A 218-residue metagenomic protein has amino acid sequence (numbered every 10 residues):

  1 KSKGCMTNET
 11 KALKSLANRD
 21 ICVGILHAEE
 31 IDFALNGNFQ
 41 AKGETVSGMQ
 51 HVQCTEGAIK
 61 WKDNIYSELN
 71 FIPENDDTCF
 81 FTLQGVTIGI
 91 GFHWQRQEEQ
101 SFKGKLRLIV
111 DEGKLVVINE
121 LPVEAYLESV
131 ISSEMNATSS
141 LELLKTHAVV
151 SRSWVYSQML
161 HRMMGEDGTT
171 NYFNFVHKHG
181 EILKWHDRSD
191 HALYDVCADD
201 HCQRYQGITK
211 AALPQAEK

Functional and structural regions predicted by a protein language model:
K1-K218: Conserved, single-site charged/polar hotspot
